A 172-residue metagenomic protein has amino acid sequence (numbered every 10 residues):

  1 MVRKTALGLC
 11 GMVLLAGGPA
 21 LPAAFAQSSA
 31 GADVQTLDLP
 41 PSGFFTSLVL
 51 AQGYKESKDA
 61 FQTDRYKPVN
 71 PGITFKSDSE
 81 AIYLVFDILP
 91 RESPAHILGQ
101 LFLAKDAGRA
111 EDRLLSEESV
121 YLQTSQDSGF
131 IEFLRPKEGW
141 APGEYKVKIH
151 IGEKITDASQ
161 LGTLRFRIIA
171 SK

Functional and structural regions predicted by a protein language model:
M1-C10, G18: Bacterial N-terminal signal peptides that target proteins for export
G8, P22-A26: Short stretches within intrinsically disordered, low-complexity N-terminal or propeptide regions
C10-G11, V147: Enrichment for repetitive, rod-forming helical segments
G11-M12, F133: A generic local structural motif
L15-A23: C-terminal segment of classical bacterial N-terminal signal peptides
S28-K137, A141-P142, K148-G152, T156-R165: Contiguous segments within soluble domain cores/interaction surfaces
I168-K172: Extracellular interdomain linker/stem segments of modular secreted and single-pass surface proteins
